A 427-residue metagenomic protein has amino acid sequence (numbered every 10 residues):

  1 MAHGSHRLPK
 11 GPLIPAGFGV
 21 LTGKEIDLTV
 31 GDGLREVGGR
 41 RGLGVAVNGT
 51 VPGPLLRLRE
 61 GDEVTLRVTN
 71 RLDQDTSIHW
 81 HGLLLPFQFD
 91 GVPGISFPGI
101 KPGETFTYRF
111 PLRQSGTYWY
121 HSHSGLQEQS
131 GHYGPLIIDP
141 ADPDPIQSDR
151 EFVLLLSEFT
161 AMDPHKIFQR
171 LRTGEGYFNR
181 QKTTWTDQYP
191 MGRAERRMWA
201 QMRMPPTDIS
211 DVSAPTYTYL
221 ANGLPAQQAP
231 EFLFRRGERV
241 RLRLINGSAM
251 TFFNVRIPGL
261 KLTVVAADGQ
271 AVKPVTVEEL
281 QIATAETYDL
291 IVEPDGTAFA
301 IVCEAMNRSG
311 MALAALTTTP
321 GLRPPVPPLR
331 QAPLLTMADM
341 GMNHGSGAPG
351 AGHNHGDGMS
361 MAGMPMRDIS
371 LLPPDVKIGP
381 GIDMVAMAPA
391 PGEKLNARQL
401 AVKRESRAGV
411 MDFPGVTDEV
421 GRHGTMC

Functional and structural regions predicted by a protein language model:
A2-D27, M364-V420: N-terminal pre-domain segments of enzymes
A2-T284, L290-I291, A314, P320-M364: Histidine-centered copper-binding motifs that mark active-site loops of extracellular/periplasmic copper enzymes
Y118-S124, A298-N307: Short, aromatic- and glycine-rich surface loops/edge beta-strands on solvent-exposed regions
A300, N307-G341, D368-D375, G379-G381 (+2 more regions): Short terminal (N- or C-terminal) low-complexity/amphipathic segments
M426-C427: C-terminal substrate/ligand-recognition segments
